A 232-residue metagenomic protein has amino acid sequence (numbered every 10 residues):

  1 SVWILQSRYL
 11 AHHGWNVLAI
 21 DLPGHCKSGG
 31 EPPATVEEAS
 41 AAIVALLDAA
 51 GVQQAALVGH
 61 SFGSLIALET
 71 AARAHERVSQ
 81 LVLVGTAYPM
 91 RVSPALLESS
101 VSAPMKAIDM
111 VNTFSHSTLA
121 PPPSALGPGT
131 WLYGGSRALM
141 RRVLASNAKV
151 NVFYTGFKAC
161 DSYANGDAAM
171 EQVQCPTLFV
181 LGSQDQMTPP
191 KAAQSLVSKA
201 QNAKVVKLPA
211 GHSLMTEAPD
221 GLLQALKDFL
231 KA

Functional and structural regions predicted by a protein language model:
I4-F62, Q224-K227: Active-site loop/oxyanion-hole signature of alpha/beta-hydrolase fold enzymes
L22-C26, Y88, G211-L214: Alpha/beta-hydrolase active-site loop signature
L65-F114: Flexible "cap/lid" loop of the alpha/beta hydrolase fold
A95-Q172: Conserved alpha/beta-hydrolase catalytic His-Asp/Glu region
V173, F179-L181, D185: Short beta-strand/loop motif that positions the catalytic acidic residue of the alpha/beta-hydrolase fold
Q186-A192: Conserved alpha/beta-hydrolase "acid-adjacent" motif
Q194-A203: Active-site-adjacent alpha-helix of alpha/beta-hydrolase-fold enzymes
N202-A232: Catalytic active-site module of serine/aspartate enzymes centered on a nucleophile-bearing elbow/loop
